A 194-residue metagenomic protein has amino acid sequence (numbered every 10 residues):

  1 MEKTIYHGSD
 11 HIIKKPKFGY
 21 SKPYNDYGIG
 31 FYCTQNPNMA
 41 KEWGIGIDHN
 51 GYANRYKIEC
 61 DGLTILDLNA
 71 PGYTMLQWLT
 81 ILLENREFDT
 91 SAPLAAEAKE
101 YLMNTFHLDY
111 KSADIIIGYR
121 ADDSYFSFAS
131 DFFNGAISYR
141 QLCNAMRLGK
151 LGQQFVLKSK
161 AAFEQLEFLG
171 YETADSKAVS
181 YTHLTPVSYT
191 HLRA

Functional and structural regions predicted by a protein language model:
E2, K17-F31, Q35-A98: ADP-ribosyltransferase catalytic core
H7, Y56-K57, S130, K158: Residues in well-ordered beta-strands of folded domains
G8-K14: Short polar catalytic/cofactor-binding loops
H11, E59-L63, K160: Generic structural motif
G72-L166: Active-site-proximal loop/hinge segments that shape catalytic or ion-binding/gating pockets
E167-Y171: Short alpha-helical linear motifs
T182-A194: Conserved small/polar residues in nucleotide/adenosyl-binding loops
